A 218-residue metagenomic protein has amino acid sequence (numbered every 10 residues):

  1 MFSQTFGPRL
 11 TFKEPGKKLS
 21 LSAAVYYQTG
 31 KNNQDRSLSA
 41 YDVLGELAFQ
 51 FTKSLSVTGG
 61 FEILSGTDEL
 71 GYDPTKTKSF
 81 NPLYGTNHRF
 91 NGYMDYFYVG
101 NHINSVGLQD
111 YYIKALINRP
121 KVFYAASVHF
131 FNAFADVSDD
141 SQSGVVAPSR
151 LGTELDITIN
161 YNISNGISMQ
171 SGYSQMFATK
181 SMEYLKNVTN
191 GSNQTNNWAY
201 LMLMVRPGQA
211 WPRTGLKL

Functional and structural regions predicted by a protein language model:
F2-F6, S37-V43, G107-Y111, S149-L155 (+1 more regions): Residues that define the transmembrane beta-barrel architecture of outer-membrane proteins
S3-L44, I167-Q170, S174: Surface-exposed extracellular loop regions of Gram-negative outer-membrane beta-barrel proteins
P8-F12, G45-F49, G59, I113-I117 (+2 more regions): Residues on the lipid-exposed face of transmembrane beta-strands in outer-membrane beta-barrel proteins
E14, V25-K31, F61-T67, R119-K121 (+3 more regions): Transmembrane beta-strands of outer-membrane beta-barrel pores
G16-L21, S54-V57, K121-A126, N165-S171 (+1 more regions): Repeated loop/turn-to-beta-strand initiation elements of outer-membrane beta-barrel proteins
S22-Q28, N33-R119, F123, V137-S143 (+1 more regions): Extracellular/periplasmic loop regions
G100-S181: Flexible, acidic glycine-rich loops studded with aromatic residues
Q194-L218: Outer-membrane beta-barrel "beta-signal"
